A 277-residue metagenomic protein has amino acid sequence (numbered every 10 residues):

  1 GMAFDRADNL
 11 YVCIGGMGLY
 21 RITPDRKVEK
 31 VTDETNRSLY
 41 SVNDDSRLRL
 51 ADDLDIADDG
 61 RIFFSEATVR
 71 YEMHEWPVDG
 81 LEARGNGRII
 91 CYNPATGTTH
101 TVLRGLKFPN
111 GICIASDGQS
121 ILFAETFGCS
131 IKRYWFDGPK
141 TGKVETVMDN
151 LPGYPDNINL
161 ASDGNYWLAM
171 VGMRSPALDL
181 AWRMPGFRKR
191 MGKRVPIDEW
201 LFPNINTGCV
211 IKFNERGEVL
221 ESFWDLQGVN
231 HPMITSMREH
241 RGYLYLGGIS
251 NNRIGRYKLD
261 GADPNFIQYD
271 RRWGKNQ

Functional and structural regions predicted by a protein language model:
F4-A7, I56-D59, S116-G118, L160-D163 (+1 more regions): Residue-level detector of Asp-centered blade-edge/turn motifs that repeat once per structural unit in beta-propeller
N9-Y11, R61-F63, S120-F123, N165-L168 (+1 more regions): Conserved beta-propeller blade signature
C13-V78, N86: Asp-box/WD-like beta-propeller blade repeats and closely related beta-sheet repeat scaffolds
T23-K27, N93-G97, W135-K140, N214-E218 (+1 more regions): Short loop/turn segments that connect beta-strands within beta-propeller blades
V31-R37, S41-R47, V102-K107, V147-L151 (+1 more regions): Surface loop/turn motifs at the tips and blade-to-blade linkers of beta-strand repeat domains
L50, G85, F108-N110, F127 (+4 more regions): Beta-rich catalytic cores
F64-R84, V171-N204, R256: Short, conserved, GDST-rich strand-edge loop motifs in beta-rich repeat architectures
